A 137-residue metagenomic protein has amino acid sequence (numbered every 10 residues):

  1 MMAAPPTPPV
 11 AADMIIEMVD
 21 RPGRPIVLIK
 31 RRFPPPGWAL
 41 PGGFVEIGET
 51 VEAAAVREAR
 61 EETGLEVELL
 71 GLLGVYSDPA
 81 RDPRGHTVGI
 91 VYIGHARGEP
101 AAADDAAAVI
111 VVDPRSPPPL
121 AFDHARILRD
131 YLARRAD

Functional and structural regions predicted by a protein language model:
M1-I26: Conserved N-terminal beta-strand and adjoining loop/helix that marks the start of the Nudix/MutT-like hydrolase domain
P8, P36, R84-V88: Residue-level preference for beta-strand/loop junctions
M14, L72, Y92-G94: A structural signal for short, well-ordered beta-strand segments
G23-E62: Conserved Nudix-box catalytic region and its N-terminal flanking loop in Nudix hydrolases and closely related
L65-G74: A short coil-to-beta-strand element that immediately follows conserved catalytic motifs
Y76-P100, Y131: Active-site-adjacent beta-strand/loop module that shapes the phosphate/pyrophosphate-binding cleft
V91-I93, A101-R134: NUDIX/MutT-family hydrolases
